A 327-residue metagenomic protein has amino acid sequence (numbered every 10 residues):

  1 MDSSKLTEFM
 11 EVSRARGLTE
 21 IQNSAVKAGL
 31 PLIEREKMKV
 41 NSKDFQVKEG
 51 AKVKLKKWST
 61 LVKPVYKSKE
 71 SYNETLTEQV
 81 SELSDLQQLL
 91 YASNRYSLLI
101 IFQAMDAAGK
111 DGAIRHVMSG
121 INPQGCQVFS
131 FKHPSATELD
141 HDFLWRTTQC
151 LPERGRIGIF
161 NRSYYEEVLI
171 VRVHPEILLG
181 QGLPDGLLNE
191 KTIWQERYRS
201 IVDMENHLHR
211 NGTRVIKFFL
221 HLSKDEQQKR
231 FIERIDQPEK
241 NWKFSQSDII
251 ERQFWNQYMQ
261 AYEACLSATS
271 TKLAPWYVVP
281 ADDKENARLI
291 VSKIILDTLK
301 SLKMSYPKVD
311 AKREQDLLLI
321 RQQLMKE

Functional and structural regions predicted by a protein language model:
M1-E8: Extreme N-terminal basic, low-complexity initiation segments that serve as generic localization/processing leaders
F9-V12, I21: Sequence termini and other peripheral, non-core segments
R14-R16, R35: Basic polycationic patches enriched in arginine
L30-E327: Flexible, compositionally biased loop and terminal segments
